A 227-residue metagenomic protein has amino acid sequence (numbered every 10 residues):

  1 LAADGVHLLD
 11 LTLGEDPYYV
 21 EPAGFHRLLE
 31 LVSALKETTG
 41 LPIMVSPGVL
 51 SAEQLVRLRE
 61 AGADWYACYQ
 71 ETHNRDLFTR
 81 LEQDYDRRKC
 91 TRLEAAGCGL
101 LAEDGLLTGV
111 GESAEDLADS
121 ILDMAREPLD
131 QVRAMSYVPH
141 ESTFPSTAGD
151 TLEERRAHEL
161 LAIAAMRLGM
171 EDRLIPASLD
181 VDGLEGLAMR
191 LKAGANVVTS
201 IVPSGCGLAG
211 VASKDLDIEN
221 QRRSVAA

Functional and structural regions predicted by a protein language model:
L1-T91, A95, L101-G105, D130-M135: Core AdoMet radical
L9, D16-Y19, S46, T91-D116 (+2 more regions): Conserved strand-turn element in the central/C-terminal portion of the radical SAM core barrel that lines
Y18, E53, R75, E112 (+2 more regions): Generic structural signal for helix capping and beta-alpha/helix-loop junctions
V20-R27, R80-R87, E112-D119, D150-H158 (+1 more regions): Alpha-helix N-cap and loop-to-helix initiation/capping positions
L28-S33, L55, K89-R92, I121-M124 (+3 more regions): Generic structural signal for well-ordered alpha-helices, preferentially at hydrophobic/aromatic core positions
L50-E60, V110-R126, V181-G194: Catalytic cores of alpha/beta
E71, E94-C98, D123, G169 (+1 more regions): Short alpha-helical scaffold segments that flank and stabilize functional sites
A125-A227: Auxiliary Fe-S-binding modules of radical SAM enzymes
